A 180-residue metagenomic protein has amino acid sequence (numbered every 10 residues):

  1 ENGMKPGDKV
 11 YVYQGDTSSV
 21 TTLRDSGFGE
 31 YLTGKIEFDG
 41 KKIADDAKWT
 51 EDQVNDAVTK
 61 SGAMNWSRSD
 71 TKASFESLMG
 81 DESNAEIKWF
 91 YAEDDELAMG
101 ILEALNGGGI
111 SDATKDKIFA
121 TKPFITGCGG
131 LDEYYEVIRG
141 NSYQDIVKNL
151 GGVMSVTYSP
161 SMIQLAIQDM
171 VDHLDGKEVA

Functional and structural regions predicted by a protein language model:
E1-A180: A residue-level marker of the well-folded mature domains of exported/periplasmic proteins
